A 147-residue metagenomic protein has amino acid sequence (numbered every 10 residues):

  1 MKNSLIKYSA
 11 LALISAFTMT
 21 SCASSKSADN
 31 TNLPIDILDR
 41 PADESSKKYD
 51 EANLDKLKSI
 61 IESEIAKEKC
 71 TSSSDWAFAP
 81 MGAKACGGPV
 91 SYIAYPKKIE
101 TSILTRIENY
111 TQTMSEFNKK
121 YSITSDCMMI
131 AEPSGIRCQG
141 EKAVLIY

Functional and structural regions predicted by a protein language model:
K2-S9: Bacterial N-terminal signal peptides that target proteins for export
M19-S21: C-terminal motif of bacterial Sec signal peptides marking the signal peptidase cleavage site
A23-T31: Bacterial lipoprotein signal-peptidase II cleavage site
T31-E51: Post-signal peptide N-terminal segment of mature Sec-exported envelope proteins
K48-G87: Extracytoplasmic/periplasm-facing segments of secreted or lipoprotein envelope proteins
G82-I103: Iron-sulfur (Fe-S) cluster-binding segments and ferredoxin-like electron-carrier domains, especially [2Fe-2S]
S102-G135: Functional cores of ribonucleases/endoribonucleases
G135-I146: Short, low-complexity, Pro/Ser/Thr/Gly-rich segments in the mature regions of secreted, periplasmic
